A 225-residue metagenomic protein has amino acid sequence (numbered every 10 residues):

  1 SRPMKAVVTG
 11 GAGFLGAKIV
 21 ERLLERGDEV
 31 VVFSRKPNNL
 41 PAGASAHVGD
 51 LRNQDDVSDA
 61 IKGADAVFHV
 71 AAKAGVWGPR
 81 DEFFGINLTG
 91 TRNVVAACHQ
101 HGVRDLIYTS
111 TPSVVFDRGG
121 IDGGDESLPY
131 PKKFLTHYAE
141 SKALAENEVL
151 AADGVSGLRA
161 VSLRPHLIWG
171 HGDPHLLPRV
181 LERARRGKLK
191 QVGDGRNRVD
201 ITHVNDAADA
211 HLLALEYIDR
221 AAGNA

Functional and structural regions predicted by a protein language model:
A6-R26: N-terminal Rossmann NAD(P)H-binding glycine-rich loop of SDR-like oxidoreductase domains
N38-N39, V48-T89, A97, V115-D117: NAD(P)H-binding glycine-rich loop region in Rossmannoid oxidoreductase-like domains and their noncatalytic homologs
T89-Y138: Conserved Rossmann-fold NAD(P)-dependent oxidoreductase catalytic core, especially the SDR/UDP-sugar
K133-V161: Active-site Tyr-X1-5-Lys
F134-T136, H166-P174, D194-N205: Glycine-rich "substrate-gating" loop/helix at the edge of Rossmann-like oxidoreductase active sites
A143, S156-L158, W169-R179, L213-A225: Glycine/proline-rich active-site loop of Rossmann-fold NAD(P)-dependent oxidoreductases
L181-K190, V199-A225: Alpha-helical substrate-binding/gating segment
